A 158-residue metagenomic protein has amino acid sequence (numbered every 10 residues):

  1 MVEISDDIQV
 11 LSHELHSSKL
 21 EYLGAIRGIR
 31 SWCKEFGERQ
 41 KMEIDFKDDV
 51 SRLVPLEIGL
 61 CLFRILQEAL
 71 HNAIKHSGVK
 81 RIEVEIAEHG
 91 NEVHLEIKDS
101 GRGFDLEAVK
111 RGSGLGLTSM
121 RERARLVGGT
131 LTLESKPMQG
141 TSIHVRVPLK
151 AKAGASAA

Functional and structural regions predicted by a protein language model:
M1-A158: Coiled-coil dimerization/phosphotransfer module
